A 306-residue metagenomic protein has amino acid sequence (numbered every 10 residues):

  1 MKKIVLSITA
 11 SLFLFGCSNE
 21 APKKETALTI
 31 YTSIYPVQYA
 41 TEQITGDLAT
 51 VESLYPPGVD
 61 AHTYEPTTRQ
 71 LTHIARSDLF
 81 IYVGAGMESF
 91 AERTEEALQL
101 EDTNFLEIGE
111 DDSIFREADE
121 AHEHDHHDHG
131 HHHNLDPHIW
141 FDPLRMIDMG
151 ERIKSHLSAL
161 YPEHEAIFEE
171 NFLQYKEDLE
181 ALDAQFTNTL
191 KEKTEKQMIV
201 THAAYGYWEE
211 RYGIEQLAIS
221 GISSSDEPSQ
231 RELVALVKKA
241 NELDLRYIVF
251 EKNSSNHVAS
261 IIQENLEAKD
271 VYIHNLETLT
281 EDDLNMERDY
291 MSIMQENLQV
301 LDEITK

Functional and structural regions predicted by a protein language model:
M1-I4: Positively charged n-region of N-terminal signal peptides that target proteins for export
L6-T9: Sec-dependent N-terminal signal peptides
C17-K306: Extracytoplasmic metal-acquisition and chelation regions
